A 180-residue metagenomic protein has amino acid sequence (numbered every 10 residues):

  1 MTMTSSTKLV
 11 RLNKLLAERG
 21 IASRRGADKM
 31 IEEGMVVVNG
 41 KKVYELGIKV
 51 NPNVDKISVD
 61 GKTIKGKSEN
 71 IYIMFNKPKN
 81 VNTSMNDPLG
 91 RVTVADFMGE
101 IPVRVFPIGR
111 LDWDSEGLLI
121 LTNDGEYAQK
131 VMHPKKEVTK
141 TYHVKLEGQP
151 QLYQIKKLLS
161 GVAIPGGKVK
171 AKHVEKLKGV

Functional and structural regions predicted by a protein language model:
T2-V180: Basic, flexible Lys/Arg- and Gly-enriched helix-loop patches that mediate nucleic-acid binding at interfaces with rRNA
